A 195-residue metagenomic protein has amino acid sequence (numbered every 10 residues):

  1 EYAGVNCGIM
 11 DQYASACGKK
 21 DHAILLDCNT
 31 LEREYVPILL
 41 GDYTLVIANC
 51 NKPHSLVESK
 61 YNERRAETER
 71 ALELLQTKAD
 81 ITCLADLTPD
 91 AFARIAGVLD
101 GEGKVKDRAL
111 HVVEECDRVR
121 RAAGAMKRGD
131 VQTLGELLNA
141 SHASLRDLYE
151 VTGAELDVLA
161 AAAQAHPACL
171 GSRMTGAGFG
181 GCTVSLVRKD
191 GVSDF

Functional and structural regions predicted by a protein language model:
E1-C7: Acyl-CoA/ACP chain-elongation machinery
C7-G8, A154: Short coil/turn segments at secondary-structure boundaries
C17-R173, S185-F195: C-terminal nucleotide
G180-V184: N-terminal pre-core extensions flanking Radical SAM catalytic domains
